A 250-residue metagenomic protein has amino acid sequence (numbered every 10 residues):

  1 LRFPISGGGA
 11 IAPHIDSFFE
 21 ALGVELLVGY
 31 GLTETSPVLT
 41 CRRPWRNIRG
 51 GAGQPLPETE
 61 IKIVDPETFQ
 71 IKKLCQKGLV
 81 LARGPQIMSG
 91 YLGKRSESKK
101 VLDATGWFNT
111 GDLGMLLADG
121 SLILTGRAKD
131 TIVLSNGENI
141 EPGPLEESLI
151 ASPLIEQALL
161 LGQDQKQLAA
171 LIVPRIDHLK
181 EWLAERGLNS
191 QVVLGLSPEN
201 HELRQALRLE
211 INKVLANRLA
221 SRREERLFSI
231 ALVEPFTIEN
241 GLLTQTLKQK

Functional and structural regions predicted by a protein language model:
L1-N47, E60, E156: Gly/Ser/Thr-rich phosphate-binding loop
G8, I61, G120, L149 (+1 more regions): Residue-level signal for inorganic ion chemistry
A10, E67, K166, R175-D177 (+1 more regions): Short, internal active-site loops enriched in acidic
P55, E67-C75, L79-L134, N139 (+1 more regions): Conserved ATP-binding/catalytic segment of the ANL
I61-I63, D112-L116, L160: A structural signal for short hydrophobic beta-strand segments in well-ordered beta-sheet cores
I87, S121-I150, L179-H201, S221-R222 (+2 more regions): Adenylate-forming
L113, S152-H178: C-terminal boundary motif of the adenylate-forming
I132, Q157-L159, R208, N212-K250: Conserved C-terminal "lid"/linker of ANL adenylate-forming enzymes
